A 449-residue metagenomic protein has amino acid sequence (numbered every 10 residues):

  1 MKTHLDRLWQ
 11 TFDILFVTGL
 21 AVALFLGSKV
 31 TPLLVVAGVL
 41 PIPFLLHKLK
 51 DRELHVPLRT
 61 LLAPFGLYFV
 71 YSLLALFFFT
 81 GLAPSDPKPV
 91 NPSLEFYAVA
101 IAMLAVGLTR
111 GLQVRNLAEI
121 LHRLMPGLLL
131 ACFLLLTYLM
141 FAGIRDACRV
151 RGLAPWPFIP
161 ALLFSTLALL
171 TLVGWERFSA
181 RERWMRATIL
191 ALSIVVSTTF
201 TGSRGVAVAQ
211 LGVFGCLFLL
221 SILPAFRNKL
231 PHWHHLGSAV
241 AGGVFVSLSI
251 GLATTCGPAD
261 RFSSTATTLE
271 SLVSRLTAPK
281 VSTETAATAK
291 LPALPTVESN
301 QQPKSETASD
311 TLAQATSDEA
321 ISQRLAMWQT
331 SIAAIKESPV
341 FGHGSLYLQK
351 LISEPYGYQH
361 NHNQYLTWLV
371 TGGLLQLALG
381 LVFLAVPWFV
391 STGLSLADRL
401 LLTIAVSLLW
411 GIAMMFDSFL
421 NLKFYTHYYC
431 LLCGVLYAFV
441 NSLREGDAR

Functional and structural regions predicted by a protein language model:
M1-P87, L112-H122, G174-M185, R227-A239 (+3 more regions): Transmembrane signal-anchor hairpin modules in multi-pass inner-membrane enzymes, especially those that act on
I14, A21, V39-I42, F214-L217 (+3 more regions): Transmembrane alpha-helices of multi-pass inner-membrane enzymes
T18-F25, T188-G202, L409-M415: Membrane-interface alpha helices of multi-pass inner-membrane proteins
L61-L73, P84-R110, R123, L129-F133 (+1 more regions): Aromatic-anchored transmembrane helix interface
N116-D146, A154-K229, A239-V240, S247-T254 (+2 more regions): Alpha-helical transmembrane segments of multi-pass inner-membrane proteins
F200, S221-A315, I332-E337: A membrane-periplasm/extracellular boundary helix in multi-pass inner-membrane enzymes that assemble envelope glycans
S309-G372: Long extracytoplasmic/lumenal interhelical loops at the membrane interface of multi-pass membrane proteins
T371-G411: Hydrophobic transmembrane alpha-helices and their immediate junctions
